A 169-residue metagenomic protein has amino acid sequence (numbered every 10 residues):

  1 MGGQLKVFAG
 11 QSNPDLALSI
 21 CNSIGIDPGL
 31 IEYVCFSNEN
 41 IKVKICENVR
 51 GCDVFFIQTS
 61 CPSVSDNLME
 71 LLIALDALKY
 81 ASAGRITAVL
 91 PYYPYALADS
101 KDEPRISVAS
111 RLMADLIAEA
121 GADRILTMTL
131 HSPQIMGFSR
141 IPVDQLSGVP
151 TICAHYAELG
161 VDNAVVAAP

Functional and structural regions predicted by a protein language model:
M1-P169: PRPP-associated nucleotide enzymes
